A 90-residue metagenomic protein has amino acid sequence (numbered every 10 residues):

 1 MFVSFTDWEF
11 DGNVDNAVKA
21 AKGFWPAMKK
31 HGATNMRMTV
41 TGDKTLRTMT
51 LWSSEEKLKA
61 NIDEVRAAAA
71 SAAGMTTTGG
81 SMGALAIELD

Functional and structural regions predicted by a protein language model:
M1-A67, G74-D90: Short S/T/G/P-rich N-terminal loop/turn motif that feeds into the first structured element of a domain
